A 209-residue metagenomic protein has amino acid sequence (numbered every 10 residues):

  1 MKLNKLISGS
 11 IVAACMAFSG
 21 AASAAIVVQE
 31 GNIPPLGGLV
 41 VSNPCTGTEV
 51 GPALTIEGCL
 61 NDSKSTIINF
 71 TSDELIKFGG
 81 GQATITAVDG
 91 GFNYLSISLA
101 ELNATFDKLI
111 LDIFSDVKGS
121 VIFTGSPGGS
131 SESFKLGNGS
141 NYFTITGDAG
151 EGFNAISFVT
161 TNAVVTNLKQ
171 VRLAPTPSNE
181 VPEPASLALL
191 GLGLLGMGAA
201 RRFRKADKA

Functional and structural regions predicted by a protein language model:
M1-S23, L187-A209: C-terminal cell-surface anchoring/sorting signal
I7-S8, G139, P182: A near-ubiquitous, low-amplitude feature marking generic local secondary-structure context
A17, A149, E180-P182: Generic structural signal for beta-strand residues in well-ordered domains
A25-S178: Surface-exposed, well-ordered secondary-structure segments
S178-A188: C-terminal cell-surface addressing/anchoring modules of secreted/extracellular proteins
